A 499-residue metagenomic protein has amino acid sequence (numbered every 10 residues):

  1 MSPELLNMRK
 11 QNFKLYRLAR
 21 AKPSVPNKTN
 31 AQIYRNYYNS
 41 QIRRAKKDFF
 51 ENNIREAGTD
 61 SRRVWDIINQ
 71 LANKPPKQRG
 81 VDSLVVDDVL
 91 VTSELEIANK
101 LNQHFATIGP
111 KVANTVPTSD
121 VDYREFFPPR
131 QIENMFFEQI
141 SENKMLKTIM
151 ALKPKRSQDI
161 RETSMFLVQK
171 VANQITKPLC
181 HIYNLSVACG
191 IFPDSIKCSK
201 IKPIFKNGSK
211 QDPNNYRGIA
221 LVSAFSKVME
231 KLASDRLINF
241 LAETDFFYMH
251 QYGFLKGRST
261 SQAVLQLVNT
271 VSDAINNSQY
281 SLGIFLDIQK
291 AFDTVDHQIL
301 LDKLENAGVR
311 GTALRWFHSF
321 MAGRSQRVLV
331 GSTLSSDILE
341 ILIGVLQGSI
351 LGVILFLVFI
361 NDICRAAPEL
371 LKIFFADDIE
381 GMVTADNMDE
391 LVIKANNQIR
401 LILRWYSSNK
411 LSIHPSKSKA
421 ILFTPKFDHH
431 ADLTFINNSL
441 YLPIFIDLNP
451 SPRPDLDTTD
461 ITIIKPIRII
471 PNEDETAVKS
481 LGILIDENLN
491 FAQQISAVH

Functional and structural regions predicted by a protein language model:
M1-T92: Arg/Lys-enriched, amphipathic patches
E4, Q11, R62-N215, A220 (+5 more regions): Surface-exposed loop/turn segments and immediately adjacent short secondary-structure elements within folded domains
N102, T176, N214-D245, L265-V268 (+3 more regions): Conserved pre-motif C helix in the palm subdomain of viral-like polymerases
A113-K144, I191, I196-K200, N239-L286 (+4 more regions): Active-site-proximal segment of RNA-dependent polymerases
P154-T163, D212-L221, Q262-E305: Conserved catalytic palm subdomain of right-hand nucleotidyl-transferase polymerases, strongest for RNA-directed enzymes
I191, I288-A376, A385, L391: Conserved polymerase palm-domain catalytic core
S332, N397, S412-T476: Short, conserved micro-motifs composed of acidic
I469-H499: Basic, alpha-helical interaction scaffolds
